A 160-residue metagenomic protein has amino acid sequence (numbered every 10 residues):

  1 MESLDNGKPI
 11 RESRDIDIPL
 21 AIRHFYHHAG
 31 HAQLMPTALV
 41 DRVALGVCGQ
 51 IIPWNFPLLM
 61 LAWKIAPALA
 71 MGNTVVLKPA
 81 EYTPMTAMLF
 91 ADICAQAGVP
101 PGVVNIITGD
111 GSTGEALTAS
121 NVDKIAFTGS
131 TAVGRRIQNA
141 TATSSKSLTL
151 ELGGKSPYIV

Functional and structural regions predicted by a protein language model:
M1-P36: N-terminal Rossmann-like NAD(P)+-binding subdomain of aldehyde/semialdehyde dehydrogenases
S3-R11, P53, N73, G109 (+2 more regions): A broad detector of the eukaryotic-type serine/threonine protein kinase catalytic domain
S13, I51-I52, T128: Short beta-strand->loop
R23, L59, M85-M88, E115 (+2 more regions): Alpha-helical elements of the RecA-like P-loop NTPase motor core of helicases
L34-P101, S145: Conserved small-residue-rich beta-alpha loop and adjacent elements that most often cradle the phosphate/pyrophosphate
V47, Q96-V160: Conserved NAD(P)+-binding/catalytic subdomain of aldehyde/semialdehyde dehydrogenases
